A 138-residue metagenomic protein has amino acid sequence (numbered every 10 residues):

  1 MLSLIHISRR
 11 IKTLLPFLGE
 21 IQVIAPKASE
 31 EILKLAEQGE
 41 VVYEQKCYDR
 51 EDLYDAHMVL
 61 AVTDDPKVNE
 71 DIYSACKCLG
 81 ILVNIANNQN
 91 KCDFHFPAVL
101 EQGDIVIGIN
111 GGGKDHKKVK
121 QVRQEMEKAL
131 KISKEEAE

Functional and structural regions predicted by a protein language model:
H6-I7: Conserved small/polar residues in nucleotide/adenosyl-binding loops
E20-P26: Short internal beta-strands
I21, Y43, L82-V83: Hydrophobic beta-strand scaffold residues
A25, Y43-C47, N87: Short loop/edge segments at beta-strand edges and connector loops that shape dinucleotide/nucleotide cofactor-binding
A36-E51: Glycine-rich, highly charged phosphate/nucleotide-binding loops
Y54-D55: Alpha-helix C-terminal capping/helix-to-coil transition sites in glycosyltransferase folds
M58-V62, N69-F94: ADP-ribose/adenylate-binding Rossmann-like module
F96-E138: Adenosine-phosphate binding glycine-rich loop
